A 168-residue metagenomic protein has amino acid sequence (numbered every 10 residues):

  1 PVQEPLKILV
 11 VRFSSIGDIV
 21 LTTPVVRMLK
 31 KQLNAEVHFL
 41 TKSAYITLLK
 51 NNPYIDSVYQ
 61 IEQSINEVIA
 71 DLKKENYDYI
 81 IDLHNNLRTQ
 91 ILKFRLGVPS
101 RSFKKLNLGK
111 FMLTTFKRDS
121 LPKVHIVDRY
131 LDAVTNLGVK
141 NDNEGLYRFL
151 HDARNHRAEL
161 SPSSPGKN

Functional and structural regions predicted by a protein language model:
P1-N168: Catalytic machinery of carbohydrate-active enzymes, primarily nucleotide-sugar-dependent glycosyltransferases
